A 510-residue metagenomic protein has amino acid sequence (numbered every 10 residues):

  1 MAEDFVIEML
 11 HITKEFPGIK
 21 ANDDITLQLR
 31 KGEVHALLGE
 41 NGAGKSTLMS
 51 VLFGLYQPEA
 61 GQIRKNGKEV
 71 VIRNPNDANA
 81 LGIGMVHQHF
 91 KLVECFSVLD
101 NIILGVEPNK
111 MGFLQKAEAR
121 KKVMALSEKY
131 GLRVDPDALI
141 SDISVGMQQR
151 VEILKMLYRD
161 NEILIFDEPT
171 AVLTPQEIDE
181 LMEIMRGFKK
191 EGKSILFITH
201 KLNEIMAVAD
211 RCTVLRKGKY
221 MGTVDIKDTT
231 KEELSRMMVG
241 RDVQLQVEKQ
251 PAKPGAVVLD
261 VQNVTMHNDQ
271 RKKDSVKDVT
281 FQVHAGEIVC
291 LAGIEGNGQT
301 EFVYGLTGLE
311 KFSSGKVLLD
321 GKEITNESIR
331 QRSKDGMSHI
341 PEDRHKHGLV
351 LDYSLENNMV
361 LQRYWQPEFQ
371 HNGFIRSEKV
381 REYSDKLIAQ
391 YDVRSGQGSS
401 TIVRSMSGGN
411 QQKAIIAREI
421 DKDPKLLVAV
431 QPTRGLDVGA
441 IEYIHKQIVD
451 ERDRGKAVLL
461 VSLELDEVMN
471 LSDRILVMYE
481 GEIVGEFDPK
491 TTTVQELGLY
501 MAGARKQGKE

Functional and structural regions predicted by a protein language model:
A2-E510: Glycine-rich phosphate-binding loops of nucleotide-dependent enzymes
